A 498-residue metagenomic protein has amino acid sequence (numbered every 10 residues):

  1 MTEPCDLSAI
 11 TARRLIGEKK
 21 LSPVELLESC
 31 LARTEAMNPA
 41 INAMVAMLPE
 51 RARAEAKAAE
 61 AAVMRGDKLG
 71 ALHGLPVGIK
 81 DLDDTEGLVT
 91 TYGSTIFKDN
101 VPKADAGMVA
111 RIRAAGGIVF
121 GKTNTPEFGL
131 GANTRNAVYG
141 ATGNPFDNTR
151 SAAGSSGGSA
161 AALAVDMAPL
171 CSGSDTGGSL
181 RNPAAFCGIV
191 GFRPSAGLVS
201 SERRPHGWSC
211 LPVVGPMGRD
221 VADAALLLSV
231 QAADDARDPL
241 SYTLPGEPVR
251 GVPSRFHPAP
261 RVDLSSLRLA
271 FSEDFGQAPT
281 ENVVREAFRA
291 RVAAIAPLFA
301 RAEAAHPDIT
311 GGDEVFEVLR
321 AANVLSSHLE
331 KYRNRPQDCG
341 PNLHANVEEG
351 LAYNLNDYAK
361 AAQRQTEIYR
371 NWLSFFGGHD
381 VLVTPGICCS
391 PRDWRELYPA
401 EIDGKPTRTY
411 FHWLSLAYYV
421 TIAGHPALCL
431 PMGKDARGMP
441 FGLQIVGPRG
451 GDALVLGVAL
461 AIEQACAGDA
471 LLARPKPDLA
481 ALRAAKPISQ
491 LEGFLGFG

Functional and structural regions predicted by a protein language model:
M1-R53, P297, D357, L471-G498: An N-terminal boundary/leader segment
I10-T11, E18-S29, R33-N100: N-terminal, positively charged, Ser/Thr/Ala/Gly-biased leader segments that form transit/presequence-like amphipathic
P23-E28, K57, N282-A305, L329-N334 (+1 more regions): Acyltransferase
C30, A52, G74, K80 (+7 more regions): Conserved hydrophobic/aromatic pocket- or pore-lining residues that grip, position, or stack substrates in active sites
A36, A164-F275, R289, A293-A294 (+4 more regions): Structural helix-boundary/capping segments
L72-V214, L240, D274, G386-K405: Short glycine/serine-rich loop/turn segments
L72-Y92, P258, D263-S272, E303 (+6 more regions): Short helix-loop capping/hinge segments that flank enzyme active sites or metal/cofactor-binding pockets
W372-S374, T407-L430: Small-aliphatic-rich amphipathic alpha-helix that forms the alpha element of a beta-alpha
